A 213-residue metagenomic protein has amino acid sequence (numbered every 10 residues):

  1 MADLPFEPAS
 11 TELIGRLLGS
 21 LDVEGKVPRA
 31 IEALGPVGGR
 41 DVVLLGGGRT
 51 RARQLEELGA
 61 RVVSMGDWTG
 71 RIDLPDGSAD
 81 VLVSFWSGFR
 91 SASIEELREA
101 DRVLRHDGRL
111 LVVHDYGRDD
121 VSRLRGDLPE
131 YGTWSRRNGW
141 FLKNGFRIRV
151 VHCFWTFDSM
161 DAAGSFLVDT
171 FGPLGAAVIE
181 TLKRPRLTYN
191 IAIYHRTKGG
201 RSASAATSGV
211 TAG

Functional and structural regions predicted by a protein language model:
D3-R40: Conserved alpha-helix/loop element of class I SAM-dependent methyltransferases that forms part of the SAM/SAH-binding
F6, G19, R147-G213: Conserved Class I S-adenosyl-L-methionine
G38-T50: Conserved class I S-adenosyl-L-methionine
G48-A60: Conserved SAM-binding loop of SAM-dependent methyltransferases across substrates and taxa, primarily the Class I
R71-L82: A short acidic, Gly/Pro-enriched loop at the edge of an enzyme's catalytic core that lines a small-molecule cofactor
D80-I94: A short SAM/SAH-binding and catalytic strip from SAM-dependent methyltransferases
I94-R109: A short glycine-rich, Lys/Arg-flanked "PGG" loop and its adjoining helix->strand segment in the class I
R109-W140: Conserved class I S-adenosyl-L-methionine
